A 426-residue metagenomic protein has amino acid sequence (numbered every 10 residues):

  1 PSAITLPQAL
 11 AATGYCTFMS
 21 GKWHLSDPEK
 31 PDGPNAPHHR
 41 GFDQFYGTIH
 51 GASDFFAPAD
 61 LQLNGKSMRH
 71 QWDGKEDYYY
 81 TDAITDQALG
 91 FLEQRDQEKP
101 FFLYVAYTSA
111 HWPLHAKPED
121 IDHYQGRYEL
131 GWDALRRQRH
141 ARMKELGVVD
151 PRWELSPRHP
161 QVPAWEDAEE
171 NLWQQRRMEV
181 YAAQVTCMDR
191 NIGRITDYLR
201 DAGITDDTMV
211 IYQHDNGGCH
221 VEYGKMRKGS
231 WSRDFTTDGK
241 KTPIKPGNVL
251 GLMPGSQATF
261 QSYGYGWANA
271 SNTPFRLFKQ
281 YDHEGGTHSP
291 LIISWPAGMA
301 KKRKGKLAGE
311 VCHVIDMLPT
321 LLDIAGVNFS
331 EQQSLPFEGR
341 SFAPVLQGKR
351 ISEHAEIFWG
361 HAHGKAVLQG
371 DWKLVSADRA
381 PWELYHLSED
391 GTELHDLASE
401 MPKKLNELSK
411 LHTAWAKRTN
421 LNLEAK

Functional and structural regions predicted by a protein language model:
P1-W382, E389-K426: Formylglycine-dependent sulfatase
